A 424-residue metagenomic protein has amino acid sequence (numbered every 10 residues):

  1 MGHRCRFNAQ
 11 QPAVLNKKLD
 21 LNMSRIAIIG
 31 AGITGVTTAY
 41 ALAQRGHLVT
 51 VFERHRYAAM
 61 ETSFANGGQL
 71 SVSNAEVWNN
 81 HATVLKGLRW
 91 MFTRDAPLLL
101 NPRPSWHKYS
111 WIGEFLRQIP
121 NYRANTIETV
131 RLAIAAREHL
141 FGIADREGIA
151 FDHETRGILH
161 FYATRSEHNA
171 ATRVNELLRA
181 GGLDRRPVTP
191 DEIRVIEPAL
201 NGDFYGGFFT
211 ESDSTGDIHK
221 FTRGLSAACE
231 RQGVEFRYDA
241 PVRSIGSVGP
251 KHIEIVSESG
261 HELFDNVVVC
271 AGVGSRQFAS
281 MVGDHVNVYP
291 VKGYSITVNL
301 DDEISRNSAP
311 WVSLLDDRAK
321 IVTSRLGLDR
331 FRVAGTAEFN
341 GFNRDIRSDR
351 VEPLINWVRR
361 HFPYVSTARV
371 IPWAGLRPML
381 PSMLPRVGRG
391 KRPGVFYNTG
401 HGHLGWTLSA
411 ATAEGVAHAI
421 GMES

Functional and structural regions predicted by a protein language model:
S24-V51: N-terminal Rossmann-like FAD-binding beta1-loop-alpha1 element of flavoenzymes
Q44-F64: Glycine-rich FAD pyrophosphate-binding loop
N66-N74, W78-R117, S244-I253, H261-K391: Active-site substrate-recognition segment that forms the wall of the catalytic cavity or substrate channel
A75, D213, K320, E338-F342 (+1 more regions): Glycine-rich phosphate/pyrophosphate-binding beta-alpha loops
K108-A228: Rossmann-like flavin
P187, S247, L384-S424: C-terminal lid/capping helical subdomain adjacent to the catalytic/cofactor pocket in oxidative enzymes
V188-E192, I196, Y238-I253: A conserved short coil-to-beta-strand element within the FAD-binding core of flavoproteins
